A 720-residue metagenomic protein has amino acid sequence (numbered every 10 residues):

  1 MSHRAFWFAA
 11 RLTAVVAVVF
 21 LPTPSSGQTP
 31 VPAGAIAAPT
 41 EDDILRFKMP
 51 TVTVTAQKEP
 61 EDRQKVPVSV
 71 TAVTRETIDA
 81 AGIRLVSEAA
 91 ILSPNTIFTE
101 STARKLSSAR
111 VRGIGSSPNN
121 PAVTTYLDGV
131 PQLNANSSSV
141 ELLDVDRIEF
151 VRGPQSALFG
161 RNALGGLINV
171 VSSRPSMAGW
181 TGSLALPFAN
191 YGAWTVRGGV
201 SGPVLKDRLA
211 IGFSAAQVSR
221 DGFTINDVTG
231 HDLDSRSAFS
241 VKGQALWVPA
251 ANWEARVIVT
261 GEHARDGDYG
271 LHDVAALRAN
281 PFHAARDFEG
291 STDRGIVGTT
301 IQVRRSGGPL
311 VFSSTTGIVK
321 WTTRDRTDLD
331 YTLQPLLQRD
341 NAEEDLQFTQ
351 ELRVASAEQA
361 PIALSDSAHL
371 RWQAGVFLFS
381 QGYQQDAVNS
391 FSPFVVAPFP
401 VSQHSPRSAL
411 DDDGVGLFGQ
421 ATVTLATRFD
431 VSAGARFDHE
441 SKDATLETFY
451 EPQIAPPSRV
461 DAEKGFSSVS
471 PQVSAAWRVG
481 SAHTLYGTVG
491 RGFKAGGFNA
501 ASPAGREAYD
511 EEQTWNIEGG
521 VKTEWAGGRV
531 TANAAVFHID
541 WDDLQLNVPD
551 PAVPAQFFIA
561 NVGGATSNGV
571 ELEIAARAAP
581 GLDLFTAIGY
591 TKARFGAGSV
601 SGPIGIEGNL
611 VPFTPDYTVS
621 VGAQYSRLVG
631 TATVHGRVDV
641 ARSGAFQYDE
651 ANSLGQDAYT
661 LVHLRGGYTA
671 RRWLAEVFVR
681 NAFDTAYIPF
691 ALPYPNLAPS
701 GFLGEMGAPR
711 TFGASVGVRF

Functional and structural regions predicted by a protein language model:
M1-I83, S87-N95, A251-N252, T299 (+1 more regions): N-terminal Sec signal peptide and the immediately downstream disordered periplasmic leader that contains the TonB box
T55, S87-V130, D146: Extracytoplasmic beta-strand/coil segments of soluble accessory domains associated with Gram-negative outer-membrane
V86-A89, S108-G113, Y126, F150 (+2 more regions): N-terminal periplasmic accessory domains that precede and gate Gram-negative outer-membrane beta-barrel machines
D128-P154, V171: Short acidic/polar hinge/loop motifs at secondary-structure boundaries that mediate gating or recognition
T181, F188-R220, T224, V228-G267 (+9 more regions): Transmembrane beta-barrel wall of Gram-negative outer-membrane proteins
Q302-L329, R478, T484-G490, D510-V570 (+4 more regions): Membrane-embedded beta-barrel scaffold of Gram-negative outer-membrane proteins
A355, Q359-L364, G375, T427 (+3 more regions): Gram-negative outer-membrane beta-barrel transporters
D540, A641-D649, Y668-F720: C-terminal beta-signal and adjacent terminal beta-strands/loops of Gram-negative outer-membrane beta-barrel proteins
